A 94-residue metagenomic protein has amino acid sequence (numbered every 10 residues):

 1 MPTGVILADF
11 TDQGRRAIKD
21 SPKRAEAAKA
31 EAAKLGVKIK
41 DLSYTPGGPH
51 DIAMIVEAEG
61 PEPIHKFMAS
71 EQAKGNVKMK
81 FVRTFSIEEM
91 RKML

Functional and structural regions predicted by a protein language model:
M1-K34, K38-K40, Y44-H50, F85 (+1 more regions): Short S/T/G/P-rich N-terminal loop/turn motif that feeds into the first structured element of a domain
A8-F10, M54-G60: Short beta-strand-to-loop capping motifs
E57-E89: An amphipathic, aromatic/His-enriched active-site/gating alpha helix that lines ligand/cofactor pockets
